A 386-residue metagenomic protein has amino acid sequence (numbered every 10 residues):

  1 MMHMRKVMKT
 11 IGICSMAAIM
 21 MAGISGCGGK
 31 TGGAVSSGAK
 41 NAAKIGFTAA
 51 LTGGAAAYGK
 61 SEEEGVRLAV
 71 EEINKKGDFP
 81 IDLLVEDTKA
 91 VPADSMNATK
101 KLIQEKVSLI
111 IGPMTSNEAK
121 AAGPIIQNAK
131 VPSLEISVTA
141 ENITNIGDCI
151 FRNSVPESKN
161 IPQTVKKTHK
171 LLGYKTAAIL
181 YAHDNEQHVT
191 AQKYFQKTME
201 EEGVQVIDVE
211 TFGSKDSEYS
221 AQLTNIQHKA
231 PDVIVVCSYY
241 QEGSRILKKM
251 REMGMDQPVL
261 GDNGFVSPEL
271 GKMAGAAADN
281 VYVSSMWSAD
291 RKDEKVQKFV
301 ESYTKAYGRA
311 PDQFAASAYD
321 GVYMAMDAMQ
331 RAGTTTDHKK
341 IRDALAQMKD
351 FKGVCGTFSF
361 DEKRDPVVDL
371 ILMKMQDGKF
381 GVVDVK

Functional and structural regions predicted by a protein language model:
M1-K44, K75-K76, Q104, K386: Short, low-complexity disordered leader/linker segments with a strong preference for bacterial N-terminal type II
K30-V35, A42, Y58-E64, E72 (+3 more regions): Beta-alpha junction/loop-to-helix N-cap segments that form part of ligand/metal-binding clefts
S37-A39, G46-R67, I73, E86-A93 (+4 more regions): Extracytoplasmic "Venus flytrap"
S95, N153-T176, V189, E218-S220 (+4 more regions): Hydrophobic alpha-helical segments within soluble ligand-binding/sensing domains
I126, Q192-S284: Extracellular/periplasmic bilobed ligand-binding domains
I150-T211, V233, A325, M329: An alpha-beta-alpha
L247-Y319, K374, K379-V382: Extracellular/periplasmic periplasmic-binding protein-like sensory domains
K305-A315, M326-K379: Segments of small-molecule ligand-sensing domains
